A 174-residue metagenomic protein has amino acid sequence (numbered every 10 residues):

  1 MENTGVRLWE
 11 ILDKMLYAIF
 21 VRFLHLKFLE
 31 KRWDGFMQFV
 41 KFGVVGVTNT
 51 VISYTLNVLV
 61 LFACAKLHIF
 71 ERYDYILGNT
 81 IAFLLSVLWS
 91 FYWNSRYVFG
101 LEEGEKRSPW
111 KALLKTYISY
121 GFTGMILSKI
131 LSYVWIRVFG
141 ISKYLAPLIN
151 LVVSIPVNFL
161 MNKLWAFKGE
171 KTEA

Functional and structural regions predicted by a protein language model:
M1-G35, E170-A174: Transit-peptide-like, low-complexity N-terminal presequences and other terminal intrinsically disordered regions
L29, W33-M37, F70-L85, I141-V153: Membrane-interface starts of transmembrane alpha-helices
V44-N49, K115-G124: Select subsegments of transmembrane alpha-helices in polytopic membrane proteins, especially boundary-proximal
C64-D74, E102-S108: Short helix-coil transition/hinge motifs at the ends and kinks of transmembrane helices, capturing the brief
W89-E103, N158-K171: C-terminal transmembrane helix end/exit motif
L101-Y120: Juxtamembrane helix-capping/reentrant segments at transmembrane boundaries
